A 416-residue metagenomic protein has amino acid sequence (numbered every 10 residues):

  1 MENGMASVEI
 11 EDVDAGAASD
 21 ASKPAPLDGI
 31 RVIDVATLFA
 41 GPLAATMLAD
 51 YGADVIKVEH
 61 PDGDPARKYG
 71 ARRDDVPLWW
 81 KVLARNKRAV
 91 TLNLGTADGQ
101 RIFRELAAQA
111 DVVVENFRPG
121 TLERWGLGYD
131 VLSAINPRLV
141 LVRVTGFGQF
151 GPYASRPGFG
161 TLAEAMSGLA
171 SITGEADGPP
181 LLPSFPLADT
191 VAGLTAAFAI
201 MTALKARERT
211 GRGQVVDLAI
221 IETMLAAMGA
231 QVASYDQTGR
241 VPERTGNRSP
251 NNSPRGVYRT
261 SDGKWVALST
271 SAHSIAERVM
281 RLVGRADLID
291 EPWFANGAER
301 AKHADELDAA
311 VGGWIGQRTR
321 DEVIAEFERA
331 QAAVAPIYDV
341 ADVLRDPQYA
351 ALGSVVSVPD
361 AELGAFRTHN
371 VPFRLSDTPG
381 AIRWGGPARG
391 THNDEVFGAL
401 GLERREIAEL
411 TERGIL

Functional and structural regions predicted by a protein language model:
E2-A199, A203-R209, A388, D394-L416: N-terminal helix-loop segment corresponding to the beta1-alpha1 unit of nucleotide/adenylate-binding folds
D62, F147-G148, I220-L225, V232 (+4 more regions): Glycine-rich beta-alpha junction loops
W80, T245-P250, G256-V257, L363-F366 (+1 more regions): Short Gly/Pro-enriched turn/cap motifs at secondary-structure boundaries
Q149, D177-F185, E208-M224, E243-P250 (+1 more regions): Conserved Rossmann-fold dehydrogenase catalytic segment
P179-A188, R259-K264, T378-A381: Flexible glycine/proline-enriched surface loops and loop-helix/loop-strand junctions
G193-G213, A226-T238, M280-A286: Oxidoreductase and adenylate-handling cofactor-binding alpha/beta cores
P254-A330, V334: Aromatic-enriched alpha-helical interface/lid elements that frame and gate functional surfaces
R329-R383: A glycine-rich dinucleotide-binding beta-alpha-beta segment and adjacent secondary-structure elements that constitute
